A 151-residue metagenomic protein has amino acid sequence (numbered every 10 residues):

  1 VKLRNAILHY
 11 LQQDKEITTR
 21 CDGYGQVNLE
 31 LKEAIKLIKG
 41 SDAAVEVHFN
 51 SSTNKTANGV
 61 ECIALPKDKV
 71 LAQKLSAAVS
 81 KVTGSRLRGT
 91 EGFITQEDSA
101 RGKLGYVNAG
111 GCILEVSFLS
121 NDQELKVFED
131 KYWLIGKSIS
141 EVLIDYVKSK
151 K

Functional and structural regions predicted by a protein language model:
V1, S85, D98-A100: Short alpha-helical segments used as structural interaction elements across diverse proteins
V1-V70: Catalytic-core regions of hydrolytic enzymes
L8-E16, K39, S76, S80-G84 (+2 more regions): Sec-exported extracytoplasmic/periplasmic mature domains
T18-Y24, S85-F93, K151: Surface-exposed patches in mature extracellular/periplasmic domains of secreted proteins
K36-N50, I94-K151: Active-site-adjacent mobile loop/cap segments within catalytic or ligand-binding domains
I63-K67, K81-T83, Y132-G136: Short, low-complexity, polar/charged sequence segments that are solvent-exposed and flexible
D68-T95: Active-site-adjacent substrate-binding region of metalloamidase/peptidase-like peptide-processing proteins
